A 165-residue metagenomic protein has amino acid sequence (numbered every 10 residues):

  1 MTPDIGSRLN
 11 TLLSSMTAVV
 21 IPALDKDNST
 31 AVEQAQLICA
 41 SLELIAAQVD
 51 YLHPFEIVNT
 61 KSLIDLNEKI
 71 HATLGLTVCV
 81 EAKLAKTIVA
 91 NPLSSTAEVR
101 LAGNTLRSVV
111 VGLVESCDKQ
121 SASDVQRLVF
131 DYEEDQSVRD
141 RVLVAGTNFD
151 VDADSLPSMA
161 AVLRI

Functional and structural regions predicted by a protein language model:
M1, L37, F55-S62, E98 (+2 more regions): Non-membrane alpha-helical secondary structure
M1-L12: An acidic intrinsically disordered interaction segment
N10-K69: N-terminal interaction modules that seed assembly of large macromolecular complexes
V19-P22, K26, Q48, K69-L76 (+4 more regions): Surface-exposed polar/charged interaction patches
V49-T96: Aromatic-anchored, charged helix-turn/loop surface patch used as a conserved interaction hotspot
V80-R139: Amphipathic protein-protein interaction modules
Q120-I165: Glycine-rich, aromatic-bearing surface loops/beta-hairpins
